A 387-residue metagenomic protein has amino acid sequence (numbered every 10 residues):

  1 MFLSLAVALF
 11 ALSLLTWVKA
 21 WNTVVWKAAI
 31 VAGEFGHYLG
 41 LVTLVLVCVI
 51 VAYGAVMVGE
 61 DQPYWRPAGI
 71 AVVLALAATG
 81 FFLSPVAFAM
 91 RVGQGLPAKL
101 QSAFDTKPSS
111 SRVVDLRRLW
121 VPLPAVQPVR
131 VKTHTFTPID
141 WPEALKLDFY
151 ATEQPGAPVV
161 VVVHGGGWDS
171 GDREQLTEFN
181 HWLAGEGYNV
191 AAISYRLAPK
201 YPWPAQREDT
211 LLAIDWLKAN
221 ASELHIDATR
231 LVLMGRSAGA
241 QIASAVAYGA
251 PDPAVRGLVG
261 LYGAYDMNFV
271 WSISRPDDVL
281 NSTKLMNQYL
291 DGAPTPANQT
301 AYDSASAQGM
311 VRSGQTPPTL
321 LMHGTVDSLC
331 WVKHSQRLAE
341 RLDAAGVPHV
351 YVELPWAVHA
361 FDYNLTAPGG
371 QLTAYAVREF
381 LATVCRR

Functional and structural regions predicted by a protein language model:
W17-T43, T106-Q154: N-terminal cap/lid segment of alpha/beta-hydrolase-fold proteins
A98-R117, S244-N298: Hydrolase active-site cap/lid region
G156-G166: Short beta-strand element of the alpha/beta-hydrolase
E174-A191: Short amphipathic alpha-helix adjacent to the substrate-entry channel of hydrolases
P202-S222: Alpha/beta-hydrolase active-site loop
K218-L233: Gly/Ser-rich "nucleophile elbow"/oxyanion-hole loop immediately N-terminal to the catalytic nucleophile in hydrolases
G314, L321-H323, D327: Short beta-strand/loop motif that positions the catalytic acidic residue of the alpha/beta-hydrolase fold
S328-H334: Conserved alpha/beta-hydrolase "acid-adjacent" motif
